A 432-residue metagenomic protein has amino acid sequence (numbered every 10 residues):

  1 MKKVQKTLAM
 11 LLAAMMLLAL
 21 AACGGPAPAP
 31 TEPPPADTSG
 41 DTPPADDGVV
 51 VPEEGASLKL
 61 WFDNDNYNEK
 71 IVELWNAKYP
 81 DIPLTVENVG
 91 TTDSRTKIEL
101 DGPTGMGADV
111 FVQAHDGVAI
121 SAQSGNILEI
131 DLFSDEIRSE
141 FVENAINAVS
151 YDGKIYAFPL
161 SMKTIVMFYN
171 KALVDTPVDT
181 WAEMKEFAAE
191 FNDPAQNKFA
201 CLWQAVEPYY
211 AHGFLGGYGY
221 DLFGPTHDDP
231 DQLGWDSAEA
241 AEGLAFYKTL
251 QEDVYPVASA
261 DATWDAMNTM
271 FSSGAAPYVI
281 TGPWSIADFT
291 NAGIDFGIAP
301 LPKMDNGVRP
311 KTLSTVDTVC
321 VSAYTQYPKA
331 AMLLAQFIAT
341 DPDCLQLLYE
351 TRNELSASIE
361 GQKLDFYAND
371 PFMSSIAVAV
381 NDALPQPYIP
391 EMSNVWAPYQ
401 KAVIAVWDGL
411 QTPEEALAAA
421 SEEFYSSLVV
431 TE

Functional and structural regions predicted by a protein language model:
A9, L20-A119, D135, D305-G307 (+4 more regions): Conserved N-terminal structural module of periplasmic/extracytoplasmic solute-binding proteins
P43-V49, A114-V166, T176-F187, D193-Q196 (+4 more regions): Hinge/lid segment of periplasmic solute-binding proteins
P52, A148, A299, Y349-K401 (+2 more regions): Long, aromatic- and glycine/proline-rich binding clefts that accommodate carbohydrate-like moieties
E73-N76, V118, A245-Y327: Extracytoplasmic/periplasmic substrate-binding proteins
L74-F141, S150, K154-Y156, A172-D179 (+5 more regions): Extracytoplasmic "Venus flytrap"/periplasmic binding protein-like
L100-D101, A108-D109, I137-K171, F199-W203 (+2 more regions): A structural signal for short loop-to-beta-strand junctions that line the ligand-binding cleft of periplasmic/secreted
V118-N126, E143-A182, Q204-D229, L313-S322 (+1 more regions): Periplasmic solute-binding protein
F187-A188, D229-A260: Glycine-centered hinge/linker elements that transmit conformational signals in sensory and ligand-binding systems
